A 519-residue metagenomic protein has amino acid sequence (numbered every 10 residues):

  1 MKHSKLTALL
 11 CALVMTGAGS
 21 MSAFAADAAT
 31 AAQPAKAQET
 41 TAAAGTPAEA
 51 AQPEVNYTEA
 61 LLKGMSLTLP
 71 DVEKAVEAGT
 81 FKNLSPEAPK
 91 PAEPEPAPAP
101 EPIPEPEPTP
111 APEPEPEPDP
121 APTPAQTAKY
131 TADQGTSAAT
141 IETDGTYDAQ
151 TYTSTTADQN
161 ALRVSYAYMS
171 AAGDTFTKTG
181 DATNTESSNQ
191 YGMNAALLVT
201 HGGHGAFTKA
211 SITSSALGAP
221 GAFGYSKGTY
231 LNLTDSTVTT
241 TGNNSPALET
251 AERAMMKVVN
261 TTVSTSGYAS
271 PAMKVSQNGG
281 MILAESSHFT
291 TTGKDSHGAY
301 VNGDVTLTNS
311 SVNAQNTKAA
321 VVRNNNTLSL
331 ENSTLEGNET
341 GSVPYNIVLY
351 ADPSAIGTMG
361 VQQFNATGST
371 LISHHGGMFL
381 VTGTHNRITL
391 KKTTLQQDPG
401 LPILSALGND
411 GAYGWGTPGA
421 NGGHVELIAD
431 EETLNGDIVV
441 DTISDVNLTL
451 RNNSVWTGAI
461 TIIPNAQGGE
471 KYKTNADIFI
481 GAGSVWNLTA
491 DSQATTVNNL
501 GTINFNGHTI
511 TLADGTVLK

Functional and structural regions predicted by a protein language model:
M1-A26: Gram-negative bacterial Sec-dependent N-terminal signal peptides
A25-D144: Low-complexity, acidic Ser/Thr/Pro-rich repeat tracts that form intrinsically disordered stalk/linker regions of very
P94-P120, S236, T261, S287 (+4 more regions): Intrinsically disordered, low-complexity tandem-repeat regions enriched in Proline and Serine
P122-T185, I510, V517-K519: N-terminal segments that cap or nucleate solenoid repeat domains
T127-T136, T156-R163, T185-L198, A216-G224 (+9 more regions): Extracellular beta-strand/beta-solenoid scaffold signature
E142, Y147, V164-T241, E249-V258: Post-signal-peptide, soluble extracytosolic/periplasmic N-terminal scaffold domains of envelope/secretory systems
D144-Q150, Y168-D174, H204-K209, Y230-D235 (+14 more regions): All-beta strand scaffolds that present successive hydrophobic residues in beta-strands
Y472-I478, L488-L500, T511-L512: Surface-exposed loop/turn positions within long extracellular repeat scaffolds, especially the passenger domains
